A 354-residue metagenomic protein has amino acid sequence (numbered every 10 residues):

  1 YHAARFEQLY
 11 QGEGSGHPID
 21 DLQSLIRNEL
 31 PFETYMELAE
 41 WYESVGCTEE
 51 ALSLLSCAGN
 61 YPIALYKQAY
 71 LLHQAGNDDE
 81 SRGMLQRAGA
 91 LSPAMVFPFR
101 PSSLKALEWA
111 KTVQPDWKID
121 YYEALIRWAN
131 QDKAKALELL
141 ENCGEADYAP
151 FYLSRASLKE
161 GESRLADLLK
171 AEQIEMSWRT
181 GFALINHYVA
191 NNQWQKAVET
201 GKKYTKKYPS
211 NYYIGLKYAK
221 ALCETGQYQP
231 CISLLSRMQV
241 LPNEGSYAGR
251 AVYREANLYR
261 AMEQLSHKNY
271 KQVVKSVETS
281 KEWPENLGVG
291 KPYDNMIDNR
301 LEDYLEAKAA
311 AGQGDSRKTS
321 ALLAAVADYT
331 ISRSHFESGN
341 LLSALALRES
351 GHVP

Functional and structural regions predicted by a protein language model:
Y1-A3, T34, A64, P98 (+9 more regions): TPR alpha-solenoid repeat register
H2-E7, E37, K67, Y122 (+7 more regions): "A position-specific structural signal for the A-helix of alpha-solenoid helical repeats
E7-Q8, W41, L71, I126 (+6 more regions): Residue-level signature for tetratricopeptide repeat
G12-E13, V45, A75, N130 (+6 more regions): Structural motif corresponding to the intra-repeat A-B loop/turn of tetratricopeptide repeats
S15-G16, T48, D78, R100-S103 (+7 more regions): TPR-repeat structural position
L22-N28, M95, L107-V113, K170 (+4 more regions): Flexible helix-coil transition and linker loops at the boundaries of alpha-helical arrays
E29-L30, G59, I63, P93 (+8 more regions): Short coil turns that delineate tetratricopeptide repeat
N60, G89-A90, G144-E145, Q173 (+4 more regions): Amphipathic alpha-helical segments of tetratricopeptide repeats
